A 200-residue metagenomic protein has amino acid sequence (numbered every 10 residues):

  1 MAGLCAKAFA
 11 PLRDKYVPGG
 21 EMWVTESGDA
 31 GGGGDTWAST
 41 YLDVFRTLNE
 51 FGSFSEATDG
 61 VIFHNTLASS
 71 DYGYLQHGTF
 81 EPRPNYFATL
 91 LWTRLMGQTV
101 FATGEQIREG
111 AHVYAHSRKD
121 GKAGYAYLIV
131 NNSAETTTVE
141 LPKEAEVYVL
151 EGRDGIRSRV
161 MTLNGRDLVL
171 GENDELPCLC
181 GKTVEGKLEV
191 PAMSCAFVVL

Functional and structural regions predicted by a protein language model:
M1-G32: Glycoside hydrolase catalytic-domain groove-lining segments
K7-A8, T47-L48, T137: Short alpha-helical segments and helix-capping/turn motifs at coil-helix boundaries
E21-A115: Aromatic/acidic polysaccharide-binding cleft in carbohydrate-active enzymes
G32, S117-K119, T162: Functionally engaged cysteine thiol sites
V100-Q106, D174-L176, G186-L200: C-terminal non-catalytic regions of proteins with extracellular/luminal or membrane-system context
E109-K143, V147-G155, A192-F197: Carbohydrate-binding surface patches
L141-V190: Acidic, Ser/Thr/Pro-rich beta/coil linker or hinge segments at domain junctions
